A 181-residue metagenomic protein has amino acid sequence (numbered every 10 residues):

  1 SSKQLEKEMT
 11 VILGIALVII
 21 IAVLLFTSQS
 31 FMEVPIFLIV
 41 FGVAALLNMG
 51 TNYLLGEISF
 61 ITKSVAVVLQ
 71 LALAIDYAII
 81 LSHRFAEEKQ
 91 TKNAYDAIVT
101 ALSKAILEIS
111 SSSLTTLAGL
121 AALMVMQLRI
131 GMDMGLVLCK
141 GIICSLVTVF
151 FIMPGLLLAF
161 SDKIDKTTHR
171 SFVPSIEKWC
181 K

Functional and structural regions predicted by a protein language model:
S1-K181: Membrane-embedded transmembrane helical bundles of large multi-pass transporters/channels
